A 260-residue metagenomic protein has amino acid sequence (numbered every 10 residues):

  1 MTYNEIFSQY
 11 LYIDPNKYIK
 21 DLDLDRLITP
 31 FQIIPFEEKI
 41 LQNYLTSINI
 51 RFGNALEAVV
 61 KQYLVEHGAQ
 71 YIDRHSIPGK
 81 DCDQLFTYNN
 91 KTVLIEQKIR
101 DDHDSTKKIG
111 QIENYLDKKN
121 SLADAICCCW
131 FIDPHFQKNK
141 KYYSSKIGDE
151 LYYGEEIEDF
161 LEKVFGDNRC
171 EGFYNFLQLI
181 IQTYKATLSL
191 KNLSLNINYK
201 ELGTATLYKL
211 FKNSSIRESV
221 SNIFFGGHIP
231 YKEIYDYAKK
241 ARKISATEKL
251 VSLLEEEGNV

Functional and structural regions predicted by a protein language model:
M1-Y63: Interdomain/boundary linker segments immediately adjacent to catalytic/signaling cores
Q62-Q70: Short helix-loop-beta junction
L64, Q84-D102: Conserved catalytic cores of phosphodiester-cleaving nucleases, focusing on short active-site segments
I72-N89: Active-site metal-binding core of divalent-cation-utilizing nuclease and nuclease-like domains
K91-L94, A123-F131: Hydrophobic beta-strand segments of well-ordered beta-sheets in folded domains
I99-L122: Mg2+/Mn2+-dependent nuclease catalytic core
W130-I223, G227: Domain-level recognition of nuclease-like catalytic cores that cleave nucleotide substrates
K200-V260: Charge-rich, low-complexity intrinsically disordered segments
